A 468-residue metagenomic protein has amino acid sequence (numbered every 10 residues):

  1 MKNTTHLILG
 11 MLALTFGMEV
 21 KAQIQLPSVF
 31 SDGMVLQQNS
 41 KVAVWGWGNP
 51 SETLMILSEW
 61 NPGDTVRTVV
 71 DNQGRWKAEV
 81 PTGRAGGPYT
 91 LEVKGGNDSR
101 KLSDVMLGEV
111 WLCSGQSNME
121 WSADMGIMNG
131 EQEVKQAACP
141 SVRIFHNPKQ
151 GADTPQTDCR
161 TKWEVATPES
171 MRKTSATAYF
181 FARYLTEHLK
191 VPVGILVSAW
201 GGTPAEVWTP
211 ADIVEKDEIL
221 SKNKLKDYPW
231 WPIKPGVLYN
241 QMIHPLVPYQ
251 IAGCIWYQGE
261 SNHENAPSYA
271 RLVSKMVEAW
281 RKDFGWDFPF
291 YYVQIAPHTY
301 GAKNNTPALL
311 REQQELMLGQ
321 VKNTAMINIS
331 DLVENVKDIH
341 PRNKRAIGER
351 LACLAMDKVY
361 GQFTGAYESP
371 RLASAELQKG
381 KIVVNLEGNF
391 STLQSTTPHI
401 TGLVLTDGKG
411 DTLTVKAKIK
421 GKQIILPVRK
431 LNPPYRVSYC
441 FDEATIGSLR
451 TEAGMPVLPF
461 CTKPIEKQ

Functional and structural regions predicted by a protein language model:
M1-Q25: Bacterial Sec-dependent N-terminal signal peptides
Q23-Q468: Cell-envelope and extracellular/periplasmic
